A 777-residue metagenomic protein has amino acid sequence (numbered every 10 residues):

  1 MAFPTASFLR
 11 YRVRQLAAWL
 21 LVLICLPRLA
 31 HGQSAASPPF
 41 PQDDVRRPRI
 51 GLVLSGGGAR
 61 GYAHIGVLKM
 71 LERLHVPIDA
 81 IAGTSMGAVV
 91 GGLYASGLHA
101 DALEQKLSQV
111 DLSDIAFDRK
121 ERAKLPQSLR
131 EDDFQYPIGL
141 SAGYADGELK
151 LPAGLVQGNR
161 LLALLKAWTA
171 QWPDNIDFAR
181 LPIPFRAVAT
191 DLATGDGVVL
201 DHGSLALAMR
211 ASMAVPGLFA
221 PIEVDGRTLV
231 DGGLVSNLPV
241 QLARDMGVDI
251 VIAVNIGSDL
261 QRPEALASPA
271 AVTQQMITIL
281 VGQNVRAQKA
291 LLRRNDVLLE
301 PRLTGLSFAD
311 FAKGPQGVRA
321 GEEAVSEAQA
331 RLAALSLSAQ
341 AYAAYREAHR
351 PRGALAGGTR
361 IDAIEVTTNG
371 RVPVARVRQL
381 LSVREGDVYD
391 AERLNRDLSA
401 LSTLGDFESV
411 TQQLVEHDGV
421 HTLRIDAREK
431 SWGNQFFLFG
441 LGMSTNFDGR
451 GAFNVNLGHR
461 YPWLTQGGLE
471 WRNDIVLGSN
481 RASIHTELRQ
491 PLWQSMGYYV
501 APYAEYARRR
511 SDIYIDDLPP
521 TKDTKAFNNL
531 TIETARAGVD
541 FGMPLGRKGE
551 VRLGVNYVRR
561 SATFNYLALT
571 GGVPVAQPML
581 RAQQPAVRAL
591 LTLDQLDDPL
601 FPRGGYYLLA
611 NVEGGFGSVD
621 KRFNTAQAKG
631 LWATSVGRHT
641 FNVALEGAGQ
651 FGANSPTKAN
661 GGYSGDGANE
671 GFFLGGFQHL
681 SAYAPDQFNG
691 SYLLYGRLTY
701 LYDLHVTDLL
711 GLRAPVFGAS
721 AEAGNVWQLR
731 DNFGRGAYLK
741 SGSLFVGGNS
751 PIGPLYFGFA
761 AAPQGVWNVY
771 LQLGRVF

Functional and structural regions predicted by a protein language model:
A2, R28-T84, G92-S399, T403-V410 (+2 more regions): Patatin-like phospholipase
A2-L20: Bacterial N-terminal signal peptides that target proteins for export
H99, S108, T190-A193, G203-L205 (+19 more regions): Solvent-exposed coil/turn segments that connect beta secondary-structure elements in extracytoplasmic/periplasmic
L266, R510-D516, S561-L569, A653-D666 (+1 more regions): Outer-membrane beta-barrel and related beta-rich outer-membrane complex signature in Gram-negative bacteria
A391-D397, S409-R588, N669-S681, D686-G690 (+1 more regions): Gram-negative/organellar outer-membrane beta-barrel architecture
T403, S409, T422-R424, F436-N446 (+5 more regions): C-terminal outer-membrane beta-barrel translocator/porin domains of Gram-negative envelope proteins and their
F407, W432, L464-Q466, W493-S495 (+7 more regions): Outer-membrane beta-barrel channels and translocator barrels
